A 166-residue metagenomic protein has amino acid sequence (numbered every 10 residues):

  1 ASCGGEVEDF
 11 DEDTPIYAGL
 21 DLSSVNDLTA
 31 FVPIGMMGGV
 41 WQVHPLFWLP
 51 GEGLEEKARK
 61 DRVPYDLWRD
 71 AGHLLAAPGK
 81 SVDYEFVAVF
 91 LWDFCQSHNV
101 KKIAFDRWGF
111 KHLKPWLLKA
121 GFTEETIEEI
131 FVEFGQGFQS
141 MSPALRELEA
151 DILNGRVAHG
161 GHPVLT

Functional and structural regions predicted by a protein language model:
A1-F138, S142-R146, R156-T166: RNase H-like, metal-dependent nuclease domains and their acidic two-metal-ion catalytic environment used
D151-G155: Conserved, well-folded catalytic cores of nucleic-acid-processing and energy-transducing macromolecular machines
